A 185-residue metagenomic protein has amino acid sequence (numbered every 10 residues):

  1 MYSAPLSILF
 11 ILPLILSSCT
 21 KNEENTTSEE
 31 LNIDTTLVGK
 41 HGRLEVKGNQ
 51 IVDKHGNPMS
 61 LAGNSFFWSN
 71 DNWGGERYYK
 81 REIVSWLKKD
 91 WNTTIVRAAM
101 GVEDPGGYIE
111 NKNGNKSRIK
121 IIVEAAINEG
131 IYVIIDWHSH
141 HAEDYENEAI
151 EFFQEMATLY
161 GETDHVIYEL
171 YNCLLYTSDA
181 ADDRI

Functional and structural regions predicted by a protein language model:
M1-L6: Bacterial N-terminal signal peptides that target proteins for export
L16-S18: C-terminal motif of bacterial Sec signal peptides marking the signal peptidase cleavage site
T20-T26: Bacterial lipoprotein signal-peptidase II cleavage site
T26-I95: N-terminal carbohydrate-binding accessory modules
S60-F66, T94-A99, V133-D136, I167-L170: Structural recognition of the beta-strand scaffold that forms the well-ordered cores of secreted hydrolase catalytic
K80-H140, E151: Aromatic-lined substrate-binding rim segments of carbohydrate-active enzymes
Y176-I185: Single conserved hydrophobic/aromatic residue that forms the stacking wall/gate of nucleotide- or nucleobase-binding
